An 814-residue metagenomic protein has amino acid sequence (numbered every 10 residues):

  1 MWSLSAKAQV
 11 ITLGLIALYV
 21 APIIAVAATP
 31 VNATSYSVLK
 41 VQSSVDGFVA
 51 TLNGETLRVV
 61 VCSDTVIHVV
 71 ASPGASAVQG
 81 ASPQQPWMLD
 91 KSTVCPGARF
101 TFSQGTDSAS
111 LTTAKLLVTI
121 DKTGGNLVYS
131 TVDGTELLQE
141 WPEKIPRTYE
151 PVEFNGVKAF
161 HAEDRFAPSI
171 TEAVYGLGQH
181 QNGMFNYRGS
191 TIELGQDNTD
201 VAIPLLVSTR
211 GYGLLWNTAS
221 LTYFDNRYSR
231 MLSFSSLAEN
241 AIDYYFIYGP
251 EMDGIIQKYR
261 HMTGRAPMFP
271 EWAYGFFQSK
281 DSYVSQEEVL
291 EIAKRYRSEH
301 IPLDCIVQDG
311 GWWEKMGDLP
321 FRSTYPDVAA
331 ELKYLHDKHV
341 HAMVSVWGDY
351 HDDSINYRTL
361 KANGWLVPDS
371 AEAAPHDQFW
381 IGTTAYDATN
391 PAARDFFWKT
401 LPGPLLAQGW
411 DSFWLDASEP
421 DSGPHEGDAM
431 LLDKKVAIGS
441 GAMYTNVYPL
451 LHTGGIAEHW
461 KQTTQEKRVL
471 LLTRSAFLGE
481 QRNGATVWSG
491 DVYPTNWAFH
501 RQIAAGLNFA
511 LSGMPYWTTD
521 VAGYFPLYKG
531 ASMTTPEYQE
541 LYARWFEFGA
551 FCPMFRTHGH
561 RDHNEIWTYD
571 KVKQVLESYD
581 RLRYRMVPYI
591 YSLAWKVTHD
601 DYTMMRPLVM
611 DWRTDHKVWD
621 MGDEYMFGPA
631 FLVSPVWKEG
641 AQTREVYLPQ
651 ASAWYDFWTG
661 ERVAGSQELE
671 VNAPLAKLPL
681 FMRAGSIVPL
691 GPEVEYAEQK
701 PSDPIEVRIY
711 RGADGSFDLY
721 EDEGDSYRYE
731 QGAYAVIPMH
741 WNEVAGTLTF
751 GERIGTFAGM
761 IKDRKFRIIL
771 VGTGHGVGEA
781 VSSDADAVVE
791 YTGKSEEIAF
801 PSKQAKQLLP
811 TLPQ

Functional and structural regions predicted by a protein language model:
M1-L13: Bacterial N-terminal signal peptides that target proteins for export
K7, I16-A17, V346: Compositionally biased, intrinsically disordered low-complexity regions
I11-I23: Bacterial N-terminal signal peptides
V26-W272, S279-D281, Q286-E288, A293-K294 (+13 more regions): N-terminal accessory segment at the very beginning of proteins
P30-A33, T135-K677, M682-R683: Catalytic-domain carbohydrate-binding cleft regions of carbohydrate-active enzymes
P813-Q814: Short, solvent-exposed mixed-charge patches
